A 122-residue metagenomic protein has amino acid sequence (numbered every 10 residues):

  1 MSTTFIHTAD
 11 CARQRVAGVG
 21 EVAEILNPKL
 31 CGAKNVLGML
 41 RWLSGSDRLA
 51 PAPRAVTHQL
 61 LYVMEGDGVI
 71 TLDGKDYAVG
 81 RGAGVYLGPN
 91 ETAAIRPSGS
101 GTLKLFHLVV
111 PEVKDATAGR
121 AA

Functional and structural regions predicted by a protein language model:
M1-N35, A50, T117-A122: A short, N-terminal "cap"/entry segment at the start of jelly-roll beta-barrel domains of the cupin/DSBH fold
K29-L37, G45-L60, R81: A short beta-loop-beta micro-motif enriched in histidine and acidic residues
V56-G68, D73: Glycine- and acidic-residue-biased ligand/ion/polar-headgroup-sensing regions
D67-V69, D76, T92, T102: Structural motif
G74-P89: Short acidic-glycine-tyrosine-enriched beta hairpin
Y86, S100-A116: A short hydrophobic beta-strand segment most commonly corresponding to one strand of the jelly-roll/cupin
R96-S98: Asparagine-centered strand-capping/turn motif at beta-strand->loop junctions
